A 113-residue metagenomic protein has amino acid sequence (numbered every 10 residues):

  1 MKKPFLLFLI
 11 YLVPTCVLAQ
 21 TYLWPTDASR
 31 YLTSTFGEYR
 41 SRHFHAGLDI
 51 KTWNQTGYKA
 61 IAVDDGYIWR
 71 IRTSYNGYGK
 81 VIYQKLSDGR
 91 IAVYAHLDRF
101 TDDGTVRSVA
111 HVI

Functional and structural regions predicted by a protein language model:
P4-T15: Sec-dependent N-terminal signal peptides
L18-I91, R99-D103, R107-H111: Surface-exposed, glycine-biased beta-strand/turn segments
Y94: Conserved beta3 VAIK motif of the Hanks protein kinase fold
